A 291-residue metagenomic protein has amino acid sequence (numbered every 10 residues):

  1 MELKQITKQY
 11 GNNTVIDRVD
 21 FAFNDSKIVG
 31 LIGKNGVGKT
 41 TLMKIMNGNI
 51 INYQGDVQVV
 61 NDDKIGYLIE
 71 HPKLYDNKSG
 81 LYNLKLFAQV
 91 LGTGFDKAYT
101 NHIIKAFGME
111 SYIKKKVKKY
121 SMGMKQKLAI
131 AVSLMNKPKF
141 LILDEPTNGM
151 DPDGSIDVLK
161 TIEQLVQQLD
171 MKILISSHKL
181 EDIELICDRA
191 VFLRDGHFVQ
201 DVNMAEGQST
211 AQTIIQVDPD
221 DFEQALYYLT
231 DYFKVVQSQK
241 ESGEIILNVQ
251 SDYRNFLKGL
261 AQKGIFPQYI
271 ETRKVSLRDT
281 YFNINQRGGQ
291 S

Functional and structural regions predicted by a protein language model:
I32-K34: The feature captures the beta-strand-to-loop junction immediately N-terminal to the Walker
N47: Helix-to-loop junction immediately C-terminal to a conserved catalytic motif
K85, Q89, F95-Y112: Conserved ABC ATPase "signature" region
L141-E145: Catalytic Walker B motif of ABC-type/P-loop ATPase nucleotide-binding domains
L159-E244: ABC transporter nucleotide-binding domain
T213-I284: Short, charged/small-residue-rich alpha-helical element at the C-terminal edge of ABC transporter nucleotide-binding
